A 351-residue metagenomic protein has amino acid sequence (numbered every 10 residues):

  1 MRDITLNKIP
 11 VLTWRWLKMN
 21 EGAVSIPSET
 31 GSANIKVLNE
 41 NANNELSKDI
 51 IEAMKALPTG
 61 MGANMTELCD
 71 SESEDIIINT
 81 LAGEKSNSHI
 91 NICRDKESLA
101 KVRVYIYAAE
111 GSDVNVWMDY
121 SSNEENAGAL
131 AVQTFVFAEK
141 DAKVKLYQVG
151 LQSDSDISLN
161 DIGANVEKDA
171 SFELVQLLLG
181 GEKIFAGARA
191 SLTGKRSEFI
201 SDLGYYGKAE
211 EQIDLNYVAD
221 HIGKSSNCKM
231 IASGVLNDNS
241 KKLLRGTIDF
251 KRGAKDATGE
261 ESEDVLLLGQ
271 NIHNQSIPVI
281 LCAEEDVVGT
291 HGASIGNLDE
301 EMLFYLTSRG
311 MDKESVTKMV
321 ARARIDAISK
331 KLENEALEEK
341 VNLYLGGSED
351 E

Functional and structural regions predicted by a protein language model:
M1-I77: Long, low-complexity, mixed-charge
P27, L57-F304, S308-M311, A327 (+2 more regions): Conserved beta-strand/loop scaffold segments within soluble protein domains that form the structured core and edges
